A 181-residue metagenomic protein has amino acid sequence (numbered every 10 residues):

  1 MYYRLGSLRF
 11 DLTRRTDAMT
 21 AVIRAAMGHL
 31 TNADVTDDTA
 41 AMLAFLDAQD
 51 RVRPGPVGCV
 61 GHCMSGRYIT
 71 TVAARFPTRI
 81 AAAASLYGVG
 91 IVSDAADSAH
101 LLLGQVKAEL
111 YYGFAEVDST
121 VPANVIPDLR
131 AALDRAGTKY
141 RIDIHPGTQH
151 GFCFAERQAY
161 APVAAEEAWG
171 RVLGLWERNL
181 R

Functional and structural regions predicted by a protein language model:
M1-R181: N-terminal cap/leader regions of alpha/beta-hydrolase-fold enzymes, predominantly small-molecule hydrolases
